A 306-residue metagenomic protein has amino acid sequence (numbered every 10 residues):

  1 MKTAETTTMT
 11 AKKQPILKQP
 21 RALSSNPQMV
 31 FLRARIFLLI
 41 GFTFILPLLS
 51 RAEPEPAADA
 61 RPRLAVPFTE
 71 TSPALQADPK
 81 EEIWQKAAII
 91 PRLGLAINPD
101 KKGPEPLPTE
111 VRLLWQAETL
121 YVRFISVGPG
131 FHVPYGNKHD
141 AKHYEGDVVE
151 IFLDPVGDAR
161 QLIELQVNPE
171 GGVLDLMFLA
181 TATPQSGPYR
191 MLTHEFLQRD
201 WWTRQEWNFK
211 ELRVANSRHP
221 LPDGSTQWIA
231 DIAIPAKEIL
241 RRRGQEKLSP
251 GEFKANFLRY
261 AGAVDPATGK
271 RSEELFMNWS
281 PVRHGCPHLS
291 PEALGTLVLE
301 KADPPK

Functional and structural regions predicted by a protein language model:
M1-R33: N-terminal secretory signal peptides that target proteins for export/translocation
T7-K13, L17-K18, L48-A60, P305-K306: Basic/polar N-terminal segments that are highly enriched at the extreme N-terminus, encompassing both cleavable
I16, L23-S24, T43-I45, A88 (+2 more regions): Alpha-helical transmembrane segments and their juxtamembrane interfaces
L17, A22-S24, M29, I40 (+5 more regions): Intrinsically disordered, low-complexity segments enriched in proline/serine/threonine
V30-L32, L48, A60, N256: Short alpha-helical segments used as structural interaction elements across diverse proteins
L32-A34, S50, G146: Residue-level micro-sites within transmembrane alpha helices that shape and flank functional polar/acidic positions
A34-P47: Bacterial N-terminal signal peptides
E53-K306: Structural preference for beta-rich elements and adjacent junctions enriched in aromatics
